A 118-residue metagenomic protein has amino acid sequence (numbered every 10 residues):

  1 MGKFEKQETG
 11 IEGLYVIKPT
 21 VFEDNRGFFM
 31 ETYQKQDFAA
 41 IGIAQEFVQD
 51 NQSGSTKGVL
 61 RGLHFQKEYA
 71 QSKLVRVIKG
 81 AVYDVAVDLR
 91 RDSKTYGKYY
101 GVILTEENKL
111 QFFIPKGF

Functional and structural regions predicted by a protein language model:
M1-E107: Non-catalytic, conserved peripheral segments adjacent to functional cores
L104-F118: Conserved metal-binding segment of the jelly-roll/cupin
